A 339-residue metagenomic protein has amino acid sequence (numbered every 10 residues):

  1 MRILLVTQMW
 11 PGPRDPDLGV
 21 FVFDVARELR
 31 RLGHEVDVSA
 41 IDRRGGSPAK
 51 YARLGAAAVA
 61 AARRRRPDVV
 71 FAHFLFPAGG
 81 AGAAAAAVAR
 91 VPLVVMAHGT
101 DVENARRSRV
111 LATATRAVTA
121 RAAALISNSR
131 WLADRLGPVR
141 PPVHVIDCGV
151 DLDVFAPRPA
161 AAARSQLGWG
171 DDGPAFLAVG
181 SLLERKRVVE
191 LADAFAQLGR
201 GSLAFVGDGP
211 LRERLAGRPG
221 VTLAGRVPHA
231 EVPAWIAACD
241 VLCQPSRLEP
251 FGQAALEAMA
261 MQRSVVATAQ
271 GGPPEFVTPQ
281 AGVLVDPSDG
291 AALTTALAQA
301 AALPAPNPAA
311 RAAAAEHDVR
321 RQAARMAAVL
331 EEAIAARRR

Functional and structural regions predicted by a protein language model:
W131, G149: Carbohydrate-associated surface elements
A156-W169, N307: A short helix/loop element that forms part of the nucleotide-sugar donor recognition site in Leloir-type
G170-K186, A192-A196: Conserved donor-binding/catalytic core segment of Leloir-type glycosyltransferases
E213-A230: Nucleotide-activated donor-binding/catalytic signature segment of Leloir-type glycosyltransferases, i.e., the conserved
R226, T278-P279, V283-G290, Q299-P304: Conserved acidic donor-binding segment of nucleotide-sugar-dependent glycosyltransferases
R226-V227, A234-C239: Short alpha-helical donor nucleotide-sugar binding micro-motif in glycosyltransferases
R247: Aromatic "clamp/platform" in nucleotide-sugar-dependent glycosyltransferases that forms part of the donor/acceptor
S264-A267: Short hydrophobic beta-strand element within catalytic cores of glycosyltransferases and related nucleotide-activated
